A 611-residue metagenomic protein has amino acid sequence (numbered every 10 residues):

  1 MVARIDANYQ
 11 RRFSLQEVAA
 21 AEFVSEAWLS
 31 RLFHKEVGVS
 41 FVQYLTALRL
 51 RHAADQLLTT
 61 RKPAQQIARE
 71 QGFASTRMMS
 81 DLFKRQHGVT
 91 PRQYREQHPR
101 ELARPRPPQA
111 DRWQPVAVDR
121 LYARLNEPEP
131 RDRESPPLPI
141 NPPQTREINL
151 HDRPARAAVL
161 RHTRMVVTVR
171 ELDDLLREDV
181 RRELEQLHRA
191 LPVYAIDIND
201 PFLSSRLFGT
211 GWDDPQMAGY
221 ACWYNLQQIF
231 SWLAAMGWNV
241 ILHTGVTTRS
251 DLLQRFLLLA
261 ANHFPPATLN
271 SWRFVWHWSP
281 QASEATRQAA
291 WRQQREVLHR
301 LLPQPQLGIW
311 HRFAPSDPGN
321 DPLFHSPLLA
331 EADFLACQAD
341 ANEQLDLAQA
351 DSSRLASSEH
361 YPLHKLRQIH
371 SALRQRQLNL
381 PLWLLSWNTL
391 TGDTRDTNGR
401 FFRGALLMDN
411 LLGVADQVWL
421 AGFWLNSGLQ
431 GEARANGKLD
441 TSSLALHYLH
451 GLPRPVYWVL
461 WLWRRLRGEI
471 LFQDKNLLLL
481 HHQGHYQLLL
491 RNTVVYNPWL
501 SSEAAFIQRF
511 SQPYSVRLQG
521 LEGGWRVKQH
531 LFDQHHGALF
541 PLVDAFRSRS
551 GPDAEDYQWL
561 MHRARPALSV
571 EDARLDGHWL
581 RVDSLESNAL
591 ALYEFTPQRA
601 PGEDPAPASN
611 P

Functional and structural regions predicted by a protein language model:
R4-D6, R11-L48, A68-T90: Basic/polar phosphate-binding segments, predominantly the helix-turn-helix DNA-binding elements of transcriptional
Y9-Q10, L57-T59: Short amphipathic helical patch at the helix-1/turn junction of helix-turn-helix
D81, Q93, Q97-R273, A282-H311 (+3 more regions): Non-catalytic accessory regions flanking glycosidase/transglycosidase catalytic cores in CAZymes
F208-A218, D346-S357, T394-F401, N436 (+1 more regions): Short, flexible/disordered intra-domain loops and linkers
W272, S283-Q417, A421: Noncatalytic carbohydrate-binding groove/subsite architecture in carbohydrate-active enzymes
N379, N388-K475, L480-H481: C-terminal active-site-proximal or functional interface alpha/beta core segments in diverse enzymes
